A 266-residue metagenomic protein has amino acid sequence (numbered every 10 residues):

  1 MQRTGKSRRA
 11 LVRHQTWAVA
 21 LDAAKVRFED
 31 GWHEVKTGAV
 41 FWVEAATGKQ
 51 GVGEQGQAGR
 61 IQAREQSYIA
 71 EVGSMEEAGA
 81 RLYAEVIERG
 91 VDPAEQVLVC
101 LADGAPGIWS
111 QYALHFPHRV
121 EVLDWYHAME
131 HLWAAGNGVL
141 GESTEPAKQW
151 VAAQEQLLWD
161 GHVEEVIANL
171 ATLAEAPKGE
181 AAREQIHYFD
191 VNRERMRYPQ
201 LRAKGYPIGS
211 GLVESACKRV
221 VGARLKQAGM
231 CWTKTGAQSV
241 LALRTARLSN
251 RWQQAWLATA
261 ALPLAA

Functional and structural regions predicted by a protein language model:
M1-A266: Catalytic center-proximal scaffold of phosphoryl-transfer enzymes
